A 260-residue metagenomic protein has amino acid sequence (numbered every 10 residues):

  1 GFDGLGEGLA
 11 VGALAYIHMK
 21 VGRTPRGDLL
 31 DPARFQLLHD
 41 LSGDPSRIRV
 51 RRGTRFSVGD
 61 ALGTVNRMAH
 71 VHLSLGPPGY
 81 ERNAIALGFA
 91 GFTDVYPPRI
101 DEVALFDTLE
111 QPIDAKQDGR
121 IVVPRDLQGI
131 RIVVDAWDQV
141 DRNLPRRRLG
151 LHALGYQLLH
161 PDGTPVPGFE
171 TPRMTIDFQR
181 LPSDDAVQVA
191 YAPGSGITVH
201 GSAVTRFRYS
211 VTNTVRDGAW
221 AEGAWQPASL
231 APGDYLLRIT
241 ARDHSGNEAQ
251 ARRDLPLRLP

Functional and structural regions predicted by a protein language model:
G1-L236, R242-D243: Contiguous, well-folded functional domains in the mature portion of proteins
N247-R253: Extracellular and select intracellular beta-sandwich modules with Ser/Thr-enriched, small-residue motifs on
D254-P260: Short beta-strand edge segments in extracellular beta-sheet folds
